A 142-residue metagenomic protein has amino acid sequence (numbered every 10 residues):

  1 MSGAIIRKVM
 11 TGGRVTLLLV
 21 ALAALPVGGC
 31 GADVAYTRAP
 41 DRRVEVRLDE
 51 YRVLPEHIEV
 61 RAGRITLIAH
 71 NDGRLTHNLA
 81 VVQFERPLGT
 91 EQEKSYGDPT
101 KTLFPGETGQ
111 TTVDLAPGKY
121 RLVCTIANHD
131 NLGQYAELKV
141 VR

Functional and structural regions predicted by a protein language model:
G3-L17: Bacterial N-terminal signal peptides that target proteins for export
P26-G29: C-terminal motif of bacterial Sec signal peptides marking the signal peptidase cleavage site
A32-V34, R52, K101-R142: Extracellular/periplasmic metallocenter environments
A39-A62: N-terminal edge beta-strand
E56-L75, G109-L122: Beta-strand cores of secreted/periplasmic/IMS beta-sandwich domains, seen most often in copper-related folds
N78-V82: Beta-strand signatures of extracellular beta-sandwich domains
E85-E93: Short aromatic-acidic-glycine turn motif
K94-T102: Solvent-exposed serine/threonine-rich low-complexity stretches and specific carbohydrate-binding patches
